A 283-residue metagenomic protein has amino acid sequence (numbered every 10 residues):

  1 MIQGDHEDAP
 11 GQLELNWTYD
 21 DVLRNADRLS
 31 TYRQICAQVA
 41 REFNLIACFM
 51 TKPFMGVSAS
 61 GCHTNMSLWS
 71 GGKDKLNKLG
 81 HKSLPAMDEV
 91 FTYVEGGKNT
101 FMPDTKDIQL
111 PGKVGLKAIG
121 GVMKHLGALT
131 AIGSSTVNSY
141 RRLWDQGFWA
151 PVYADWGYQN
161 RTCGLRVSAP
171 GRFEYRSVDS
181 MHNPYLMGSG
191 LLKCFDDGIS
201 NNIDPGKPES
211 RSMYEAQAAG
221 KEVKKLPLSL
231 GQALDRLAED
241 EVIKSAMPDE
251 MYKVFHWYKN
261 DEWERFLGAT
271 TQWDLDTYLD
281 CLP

Functional and structural regions predicted by a protein language model:
M1-S30: Active-site acidic/histidine clusters and adjacent loop/turn architecture that either coordinate catalytic ions
G4-E7, S134-N138, P248-Y252: Short coil/turn segments at secondary-structure boundaries
P10-G11, G56-V57, V254: Short secondary-structure capping/turn micro-motifs that flank functional sites
T18-V22, P170, V242: A broad detector of the eukaryotic-type serine/threonine protein kinase catalytic domain
L23-S210, E215-V223: Active-site capping/gating regions of soluble enzymes
R211-P283: Acidic, glycine-enriched catalytic cores built around paired aspartates
